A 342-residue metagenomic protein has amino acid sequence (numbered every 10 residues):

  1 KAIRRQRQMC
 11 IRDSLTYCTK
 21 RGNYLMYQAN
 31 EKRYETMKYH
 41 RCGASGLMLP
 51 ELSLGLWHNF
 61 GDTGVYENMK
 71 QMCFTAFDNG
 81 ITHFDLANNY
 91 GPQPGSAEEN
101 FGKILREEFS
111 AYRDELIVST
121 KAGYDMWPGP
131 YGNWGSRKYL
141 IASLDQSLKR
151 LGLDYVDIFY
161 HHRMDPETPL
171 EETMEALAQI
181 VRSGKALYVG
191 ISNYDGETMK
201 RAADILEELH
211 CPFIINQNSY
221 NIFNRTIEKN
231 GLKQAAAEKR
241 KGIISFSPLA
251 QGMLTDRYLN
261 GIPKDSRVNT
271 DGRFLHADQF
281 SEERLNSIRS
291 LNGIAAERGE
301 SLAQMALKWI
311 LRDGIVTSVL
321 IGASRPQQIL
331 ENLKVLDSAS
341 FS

Functional and structural regions predicted by a protein language model:
K1-D13: Single conserved hydrophobic/aromatic residue that forms the stacking wall/gate of nucleotide- or nucleobase-binding
T19-L116, R182: N-terminal binding-site loop/beta-alpha segment at the start of enzyme catalytic domains that lines or forms
Y27-Y34, T168-F341: Beta/alpha (TIM)-barrel catalytic core signal, keyed to glycine-rich beta->alpha loops juxtaposed to Asp/Glu that bind
G43-G61, S119-G132, Y155, Y160: N-terminal small/glycine-rich loop or linker at the start of catalytic domains across soluble metabolic enzymes
L54, L86, T120, I158-H161 (+4 more regions): Conserved beta-strand positions
G64-A76, G135-R150, M199-A203: Short, acidic/polar
G64-N68, S96, N100, Y131-Y139 (+2 more regions): Alpha-helix N-cap and loop-to-helix initiation/capping positions
K149-T168: Active-site groove signature of glycoside hydrolases
